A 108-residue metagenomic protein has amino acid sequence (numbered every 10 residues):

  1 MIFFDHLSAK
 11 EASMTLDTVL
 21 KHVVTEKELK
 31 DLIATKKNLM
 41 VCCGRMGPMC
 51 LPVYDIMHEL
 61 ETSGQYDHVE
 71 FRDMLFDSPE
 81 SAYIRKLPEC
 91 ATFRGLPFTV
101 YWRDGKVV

Functional and structural regions predicted by a protein language model:
M1-I2, A82: Short intrinsically disordered, low-complexity coil segments enriched in acidic
I2-L39: N-terminal leader/targeting and pre-domain segments
A9-K10, E59, D77: A generic signature of intrinsically disordered, low-complexity regions enriched in glycine/proline and charged/polar
E11-T15, C43-R45, H68-M74: N-terminal start-of-chain detector that recognizes signal peptides and the immediate post-cleavage beginning
T15, M57, A82-R85: Residue-level detector of functional hotspots within protein domains
V24-S63: Local sequence-structure signature of Cys/Sec-based thiol-disulfide redox active-site neighborhoods
Q65-V108: Thioredoxin-like thiol-disulfide oxidoreductase module
